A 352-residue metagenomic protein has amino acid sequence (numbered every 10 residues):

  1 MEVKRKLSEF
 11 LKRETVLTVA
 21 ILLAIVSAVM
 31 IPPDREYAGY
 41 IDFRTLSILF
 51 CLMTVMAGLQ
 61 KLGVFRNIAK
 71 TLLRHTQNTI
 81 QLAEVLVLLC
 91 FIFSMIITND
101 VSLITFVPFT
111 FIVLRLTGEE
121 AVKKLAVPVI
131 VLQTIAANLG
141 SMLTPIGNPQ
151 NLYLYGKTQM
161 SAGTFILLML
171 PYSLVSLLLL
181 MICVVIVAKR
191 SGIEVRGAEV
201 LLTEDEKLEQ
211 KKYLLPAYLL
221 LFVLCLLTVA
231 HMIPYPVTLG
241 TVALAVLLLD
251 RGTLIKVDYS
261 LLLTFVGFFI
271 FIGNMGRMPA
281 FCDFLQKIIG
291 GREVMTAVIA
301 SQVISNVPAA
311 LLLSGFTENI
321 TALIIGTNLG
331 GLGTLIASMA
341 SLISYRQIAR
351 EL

Functional and structural regions predicted by a protein language model:
E2-M30, D42-T54, L214-L224, H231-L247 (+1 more regions): Hydrophobic mid-bilayer segments of alpha-helices in multi-pass membrane transport proteins, especially secondary
E2-R5, K124, G163-E209, I336 (+1 more regions): Juxtamembrane and boundary regions of transmembrane helices in multi-pass small-molecule transporters and channels
K6-R13, R35-T45, A162-Y172, L208-Q210 (+2 more regions): Interfacial loop-to-helix junctions that mark the boundaries of transmembrane helices in multi-pass membrane
Y40, L62, R66-A69, L220-E318: Transmembrane helical segments that form the transport core of multi-pass membrane transport proteins
F43-T45, R74-V87, T117-V129, K212-P216 (+2 more regions): Membrane-interfacial loop-to-helix junctions in multi-pass transporters
A57-V64, F93-T105, G140-N148, V298-L313 (+1 more regions): Short helix-coil transition sites and intra-membrane helix breaks within transmembrane domains of multi-pass
L88, I92-M142, Y153, L311-I325 (+1 more regions): Hydrophobic transmembrane alpha-helices that form the pore/transport pathway of multi-pass ion and small-solute
I166-L177, M295-L352: C-terminal transmembrane helix pair
